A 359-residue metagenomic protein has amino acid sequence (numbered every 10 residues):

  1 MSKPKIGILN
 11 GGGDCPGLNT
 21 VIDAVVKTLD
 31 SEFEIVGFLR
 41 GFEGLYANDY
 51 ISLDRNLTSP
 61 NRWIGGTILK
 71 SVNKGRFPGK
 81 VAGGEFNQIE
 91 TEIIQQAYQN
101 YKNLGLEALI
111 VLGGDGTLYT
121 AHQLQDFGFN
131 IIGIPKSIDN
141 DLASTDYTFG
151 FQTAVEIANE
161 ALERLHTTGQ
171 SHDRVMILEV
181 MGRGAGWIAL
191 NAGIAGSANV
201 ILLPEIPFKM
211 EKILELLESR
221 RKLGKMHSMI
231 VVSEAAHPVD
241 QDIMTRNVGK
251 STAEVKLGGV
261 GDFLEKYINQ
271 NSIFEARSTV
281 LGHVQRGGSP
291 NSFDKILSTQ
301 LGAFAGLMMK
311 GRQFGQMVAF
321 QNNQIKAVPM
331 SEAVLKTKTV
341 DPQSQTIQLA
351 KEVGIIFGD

Functional and structural regions predicted by a protein language model:
S2-Y50: N-terminal phosphate-binding or glycine-rich loops at protein starts, especially the Walker A/P-loop of NTPases
K5-G12, I68-K70, E107-V111, M176-E179 (+1 more regions): Short glycine-rich or small-residue beta-strand-to-loop segments that form or flank ligand, phosphate, metal/Fe-S
D14-V25, L45-Y46, T91-Q95, L106-H122 (+5 more regions): Short glycine/serine/threonine-rich phosphate/pyrophosphate-binding segments that cradle anionic phosphate groups
S31-L39, L124-T148, L202-K209: Short, acidic/small-residue loops that bind anionic groups at enzyme active sites
F33-N103: Glycine-rich nucleotide/cofactor/substrate-binding loop typically near the N-terminus or early in the first domain
I35, N100, V111-G113, Y119-Q123 (+2 more regions): Accessory alpha-helical/coil subdomains and C-terminal extensions that flank or cap enzyme catalytic cores
F263, V318-D359: Phosphate-binding loop/pocket of nucleotide- and phosphate-handling active sites
